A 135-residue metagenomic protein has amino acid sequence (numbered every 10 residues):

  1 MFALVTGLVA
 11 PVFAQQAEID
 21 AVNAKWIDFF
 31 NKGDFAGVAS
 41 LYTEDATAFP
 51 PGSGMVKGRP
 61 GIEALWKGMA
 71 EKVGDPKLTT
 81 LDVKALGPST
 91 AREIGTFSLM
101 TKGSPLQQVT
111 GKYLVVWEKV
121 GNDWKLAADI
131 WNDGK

Functional and structural regions predicted by a protein language model:
A3-E44: Short, low-complexity N-terminal intrinsically disordered segments enriched in polar/charged residues
N23, Y42, G52, D82-A85 (+2 more regions): A mature extracytoplasmic/lumenal domain signature
W26, V38-A39, A46, G58 (+3 more regions): Hydrophobic pocket/interface hotspot
F35, D45, S53-M55, T90 (+2 more regions): Solvent-exposed loop/turn segments at secondary-structure junctions within structured extracellular/periplasmic domains
L41, A46-K57, K67-V73: A short gly/proline-enriched turn/hairpin at secondary-structure junctions
A64-P105: Surface-exposed, charged secondary-structure patches
T110-K135: Short beta-strand edge/turn micro-motifs at domain boundaries
